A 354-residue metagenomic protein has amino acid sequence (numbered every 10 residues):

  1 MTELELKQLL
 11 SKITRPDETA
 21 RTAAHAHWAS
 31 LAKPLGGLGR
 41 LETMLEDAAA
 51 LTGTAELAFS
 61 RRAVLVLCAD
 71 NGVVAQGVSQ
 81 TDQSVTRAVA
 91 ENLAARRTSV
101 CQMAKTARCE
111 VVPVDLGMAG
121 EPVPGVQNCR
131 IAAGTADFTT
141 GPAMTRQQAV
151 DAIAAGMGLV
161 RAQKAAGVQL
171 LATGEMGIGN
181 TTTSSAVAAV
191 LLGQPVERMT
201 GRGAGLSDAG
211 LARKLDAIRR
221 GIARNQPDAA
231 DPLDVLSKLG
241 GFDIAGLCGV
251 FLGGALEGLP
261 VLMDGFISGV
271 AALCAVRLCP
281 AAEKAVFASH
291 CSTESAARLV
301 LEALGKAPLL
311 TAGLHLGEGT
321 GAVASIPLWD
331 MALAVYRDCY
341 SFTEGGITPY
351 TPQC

Functional and structural regions predicted by a protein language model:
M1-C354: N-terminal loops that bind phosphate or other acidic moieties and the adjacent beta-alpha structural core
